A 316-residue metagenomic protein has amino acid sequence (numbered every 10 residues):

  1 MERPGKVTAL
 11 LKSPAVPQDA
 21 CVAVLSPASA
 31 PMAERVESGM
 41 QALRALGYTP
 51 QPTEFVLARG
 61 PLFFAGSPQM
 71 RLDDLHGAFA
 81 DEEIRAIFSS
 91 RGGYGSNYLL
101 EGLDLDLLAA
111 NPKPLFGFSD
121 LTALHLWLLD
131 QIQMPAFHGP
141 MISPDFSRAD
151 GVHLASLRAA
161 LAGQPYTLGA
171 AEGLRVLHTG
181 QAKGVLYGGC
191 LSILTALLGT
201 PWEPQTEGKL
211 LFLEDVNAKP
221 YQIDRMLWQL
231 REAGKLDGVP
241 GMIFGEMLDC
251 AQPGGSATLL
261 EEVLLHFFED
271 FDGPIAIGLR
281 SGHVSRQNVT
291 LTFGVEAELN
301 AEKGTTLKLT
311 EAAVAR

Functional and structural regions predicted by a protein language model:
E2-E83: ATP/NTP phosphate-donor binding region
A30-R35, G39-A42, V185-V216: Conserved beta-alpha junction segments in alpha/beta enzyme cores
D81-A86, V239: Short acidic/histidine-rich motifs immediately flanking catalytic phosphotransfer sites in two-component signaling
A86-N97, G102, F118: N-terminal glycine-rich "phosphate-gripper" loop used for MgATP/nucleotide binding and carboxylate activation
L105-W127, P135-M141, D270, P274: Short, acidic/small-residue loops that bind anionic groups at enzyme active sites
Q133-T195, G199: Conserved anion/nucleotide-ligand pocket segment
Q205-L260: Internal helical hairpin/lid segments
D249-R316: ATP/nucleoside-binding phosphotransfer catalytic cores, i.e., glycine-rich phosphate-binding loops
